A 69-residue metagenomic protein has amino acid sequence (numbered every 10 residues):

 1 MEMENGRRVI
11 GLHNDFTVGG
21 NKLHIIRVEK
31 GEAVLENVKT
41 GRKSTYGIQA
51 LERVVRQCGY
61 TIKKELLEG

Functional and structural regions predicted by a protein language model:
E2-E32: N-terminal acidic leader/helix
L35-E36: SH3/SH3-like beta-barrel fold
K39-G41: Solvent-exposed strand-loop boundary residues in beta-sheet-rich modules
K43-G69: Intrinsically disordered, low-complexity, charged/polar segments
